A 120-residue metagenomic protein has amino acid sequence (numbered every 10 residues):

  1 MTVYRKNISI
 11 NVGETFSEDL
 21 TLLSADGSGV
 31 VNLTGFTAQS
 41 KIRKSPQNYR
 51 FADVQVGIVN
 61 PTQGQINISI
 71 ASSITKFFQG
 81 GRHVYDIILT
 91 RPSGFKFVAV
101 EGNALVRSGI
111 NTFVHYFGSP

Functional and structural regions predicted by a protein language model:
M1-P120: Contiguous segments within soluble domain cores/interaction surfaces
